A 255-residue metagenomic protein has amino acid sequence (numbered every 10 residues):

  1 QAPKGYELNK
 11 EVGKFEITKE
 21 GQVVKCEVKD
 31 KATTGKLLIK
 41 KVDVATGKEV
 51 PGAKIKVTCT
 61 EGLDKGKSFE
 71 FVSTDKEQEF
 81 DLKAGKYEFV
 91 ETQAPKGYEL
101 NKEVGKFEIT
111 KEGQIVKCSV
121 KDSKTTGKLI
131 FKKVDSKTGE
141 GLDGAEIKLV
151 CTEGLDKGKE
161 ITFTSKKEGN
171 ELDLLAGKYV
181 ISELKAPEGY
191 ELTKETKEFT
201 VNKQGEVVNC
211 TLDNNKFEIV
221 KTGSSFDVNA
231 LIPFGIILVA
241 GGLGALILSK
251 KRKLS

Functional and structural regions predicted by a protein language model:
Q1-S255: Solvent-exposed loop/turn and edge beta-strand elements of beta-rich ligand-binding domains
